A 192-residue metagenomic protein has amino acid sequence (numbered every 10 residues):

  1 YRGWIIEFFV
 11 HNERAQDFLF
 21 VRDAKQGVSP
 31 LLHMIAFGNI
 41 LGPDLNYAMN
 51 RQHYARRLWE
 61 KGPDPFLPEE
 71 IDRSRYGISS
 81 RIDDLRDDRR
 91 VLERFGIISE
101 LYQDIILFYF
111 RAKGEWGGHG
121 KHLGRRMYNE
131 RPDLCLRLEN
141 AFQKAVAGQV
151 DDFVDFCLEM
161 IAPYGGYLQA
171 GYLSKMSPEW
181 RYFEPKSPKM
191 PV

Functional and structural regions predicted by a protein language model:
Y1-R86: Conserved NTP/Mg2+-binding pocket subregion across the NTase superfamily
E60-V192: Conserved nucleotidyltransferase catalytic core and NTase-mimicking acidic/glycine-rich helix/loop elements in nucleic
